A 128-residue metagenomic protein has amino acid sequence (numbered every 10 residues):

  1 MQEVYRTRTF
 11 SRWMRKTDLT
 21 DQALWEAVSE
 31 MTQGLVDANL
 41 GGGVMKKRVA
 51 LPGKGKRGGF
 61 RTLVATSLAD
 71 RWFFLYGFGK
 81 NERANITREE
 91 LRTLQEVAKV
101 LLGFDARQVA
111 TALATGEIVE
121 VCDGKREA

Functional and structural regions predicted by a protein language model:
M1-L19, T111-A128: Arg/Lys-rich, positively charged N-terminal/basic patches that mediate binding to nucleic acids
E3-L51: N-terminal first-folded block
V4, V28, V36, V44 (+6 more regions): Extended aliphatic helical segments
R6, T20, L24, K56-G59 (+2 more regions): Amphipathic alpha-helical interface surfaces
D21-Q22, V36, G59, L75 (+2 more regions): Short linear functional motifs in flexible/disordered or boundary regions
A38-F78, E82: Basic/aromatic recognition patch in beta-strand/loop cores that engages polyanionic ligands
A65-V119, D123: Enriched for short, Lys/Arg-rich terminal
